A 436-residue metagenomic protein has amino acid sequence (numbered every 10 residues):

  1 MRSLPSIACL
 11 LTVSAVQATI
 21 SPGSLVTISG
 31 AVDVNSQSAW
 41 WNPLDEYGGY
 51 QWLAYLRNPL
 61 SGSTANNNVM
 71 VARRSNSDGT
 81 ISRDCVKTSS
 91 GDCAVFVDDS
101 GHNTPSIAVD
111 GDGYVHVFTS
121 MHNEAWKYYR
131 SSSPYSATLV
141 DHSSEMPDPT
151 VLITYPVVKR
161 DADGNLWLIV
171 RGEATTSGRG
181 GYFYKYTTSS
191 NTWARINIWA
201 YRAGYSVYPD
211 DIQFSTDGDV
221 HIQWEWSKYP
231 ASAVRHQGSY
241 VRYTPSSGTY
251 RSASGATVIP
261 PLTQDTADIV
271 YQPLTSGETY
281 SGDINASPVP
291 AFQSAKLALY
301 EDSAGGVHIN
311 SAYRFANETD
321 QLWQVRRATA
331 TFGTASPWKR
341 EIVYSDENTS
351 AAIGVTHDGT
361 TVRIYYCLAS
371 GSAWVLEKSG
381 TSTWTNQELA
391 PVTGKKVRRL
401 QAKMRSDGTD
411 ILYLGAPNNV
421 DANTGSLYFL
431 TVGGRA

Functional and structural regions predicted by a protein language model:
M1-A18: Fungal secretory targeting signals
A18-A436: Extracellular, repeat-based ectodomains that mediate carbohydrate processing or recognition
